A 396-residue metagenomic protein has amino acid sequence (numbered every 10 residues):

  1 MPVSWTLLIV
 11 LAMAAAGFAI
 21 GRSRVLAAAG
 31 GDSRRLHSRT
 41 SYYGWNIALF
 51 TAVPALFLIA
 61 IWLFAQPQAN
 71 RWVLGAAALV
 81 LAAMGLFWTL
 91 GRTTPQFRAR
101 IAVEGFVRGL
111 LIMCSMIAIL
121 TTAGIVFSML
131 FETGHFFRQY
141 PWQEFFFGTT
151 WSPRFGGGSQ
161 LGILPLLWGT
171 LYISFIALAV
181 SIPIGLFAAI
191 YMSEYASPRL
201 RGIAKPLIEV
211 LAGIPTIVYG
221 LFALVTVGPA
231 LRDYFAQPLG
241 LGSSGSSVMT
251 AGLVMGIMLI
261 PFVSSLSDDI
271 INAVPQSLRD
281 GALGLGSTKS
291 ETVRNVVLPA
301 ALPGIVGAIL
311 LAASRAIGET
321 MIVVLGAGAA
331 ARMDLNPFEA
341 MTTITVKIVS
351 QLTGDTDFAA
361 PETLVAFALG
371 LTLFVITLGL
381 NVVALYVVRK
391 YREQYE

Functional and structural regions predicted by a protein language model:
R39, N46, R100-M113, I184-A223 (+2 more regions): Cytoplasmic-entry segments and transmembrane alpha-helices of multi-pass inner-membrane transporters
A65-A77, L90-M113, M129-A177, S197 (+1 more regions): Periplasmic/extracellular loop-to-transmembrane helix junction in inner-membrane transport proteins
F131-L164, Y219-G256, G328: Membrane-interfacial helix termini and adjacent extracytoplasmic/periplasmic loops of multi-pass transporters
L178-V180, L186-M192, P198, G202 (+4 more regions): Membrane-cytosol interface at the C-terminal ends of specific transmembrane alpha-helices in multi-pass membrane
P206, V210-L211, L266, I271 (+1 more regions): Transmembrane alpha-helices
L221, P229-D233, G304-T343, S350: Non-cytoplasmic
P238, V323-F374: Interhelical loop and adjacent transmembrane-helix boundary motif in polytopic membrane transport permeases
D269-N272, Q276, L283, L310 (+1 more regions): C-terminal transmembrane helix and the adjacent membrane-cytosol boundary/short C-terminal tail of inner/organellar
